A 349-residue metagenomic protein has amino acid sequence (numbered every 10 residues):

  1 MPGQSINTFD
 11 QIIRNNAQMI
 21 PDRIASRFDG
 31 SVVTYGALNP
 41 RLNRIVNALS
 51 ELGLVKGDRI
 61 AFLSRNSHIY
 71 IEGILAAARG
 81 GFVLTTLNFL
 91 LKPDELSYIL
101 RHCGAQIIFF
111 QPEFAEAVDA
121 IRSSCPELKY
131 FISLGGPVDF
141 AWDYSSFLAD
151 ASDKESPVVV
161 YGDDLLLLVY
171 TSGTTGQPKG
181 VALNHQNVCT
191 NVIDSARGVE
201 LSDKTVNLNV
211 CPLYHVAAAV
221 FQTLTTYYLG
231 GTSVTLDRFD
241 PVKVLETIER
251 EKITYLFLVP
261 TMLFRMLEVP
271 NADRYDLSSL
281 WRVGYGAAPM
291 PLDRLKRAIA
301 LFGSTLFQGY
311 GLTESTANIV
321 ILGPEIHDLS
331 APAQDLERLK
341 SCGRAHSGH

Functional and structural regions predicted by a protein language model:
P2-I6, R14, D22-S67, I71-L75 (+2 more regions): Conserved AMP-binding/adenylate-forming core of the ANL superfamily
I6, D22, S133, D139 (+4 more regions): Conserved pre-ATP/AMP-binding loop-to-beta segment of ANL
T34-A37, L166-T190: Conserved AMP-binding A3 loop
N47, L91-I121, D150, N191-L208 (+1 more regions): Conserved ATP-dependent adenylate/AMP-binding module captured primarily in the ANL superfamily
R59, R65-P93, R101-I107, T205-V206 (+2 more regions): A short helix-loop-beta submotif of the ANL/AMP-binding
A115-G162, Q334-L336, K340: ANL superfamily adenylate-forming
C189-V206, Y214-Y255, E268-V269, P324: Conserved AMP-binding/adenylation subdomain of ANL enzymes
I253-L258, L267-E337: Gly/Ser/Thr-rich phosphate-binding loop
